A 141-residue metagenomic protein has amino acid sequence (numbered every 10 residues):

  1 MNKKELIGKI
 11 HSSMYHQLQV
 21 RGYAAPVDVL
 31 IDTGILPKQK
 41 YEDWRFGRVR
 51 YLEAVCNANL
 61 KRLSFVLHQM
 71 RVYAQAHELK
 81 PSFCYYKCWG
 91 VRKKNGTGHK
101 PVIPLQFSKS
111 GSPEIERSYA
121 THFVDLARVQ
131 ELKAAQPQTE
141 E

Functional and structural regions predicted by a protein language model:
K3-V27, D32, L36-P37, E42-V55: Positively charged, polyanion-binding regions of nucleic-acid-associated proteins
L60-E141: Phospho-regulated, low-complexity intrinsically disordered regions of nuclear gene-regulatory and chromatin-associated
